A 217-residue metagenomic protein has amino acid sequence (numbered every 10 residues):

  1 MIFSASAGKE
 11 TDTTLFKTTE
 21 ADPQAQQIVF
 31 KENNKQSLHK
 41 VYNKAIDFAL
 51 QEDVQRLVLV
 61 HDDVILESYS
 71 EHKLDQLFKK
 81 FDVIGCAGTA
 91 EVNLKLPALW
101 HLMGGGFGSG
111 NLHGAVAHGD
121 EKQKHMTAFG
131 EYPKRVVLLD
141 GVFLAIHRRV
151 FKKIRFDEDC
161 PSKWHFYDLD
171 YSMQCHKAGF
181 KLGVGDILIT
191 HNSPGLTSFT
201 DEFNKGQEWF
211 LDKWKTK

Functional and structural regions predicted by a protein language model:
M1-E10, G88: A conserved hydrophobic helix/loop-capping motif in glycosyltransferases and polysaccharide synthases
G8-P23: Short, well-formed alpha-helical segments that are part of the catalytic scaffolds of diverse glycosyltransferases
N33-Y42, I46, L66, W164-H165: A short, glycine-/small-residue-rich helix N-cap motif at loop->alpha-helix starts within glycosyltransferase
K35, I65-L112: Conserved donor NDP-sugar-binding/catalytic core segment of glycosyltransferases
N43-R56: Active-site nucleotide-sugar/metal-binding loop of Leloir-type enzymes
V54-I65: Short beta-strand-to-loop acidic/aromatic patch adjacent to the donor-nucleotide binding site
E121-I146: A recurrent flexible, glycine/aromatic-enriched loop bordering the glycosyltransferase active site that acts as
L138, E158-K217: C-terminal catalytic/acceptor-binding lobe
